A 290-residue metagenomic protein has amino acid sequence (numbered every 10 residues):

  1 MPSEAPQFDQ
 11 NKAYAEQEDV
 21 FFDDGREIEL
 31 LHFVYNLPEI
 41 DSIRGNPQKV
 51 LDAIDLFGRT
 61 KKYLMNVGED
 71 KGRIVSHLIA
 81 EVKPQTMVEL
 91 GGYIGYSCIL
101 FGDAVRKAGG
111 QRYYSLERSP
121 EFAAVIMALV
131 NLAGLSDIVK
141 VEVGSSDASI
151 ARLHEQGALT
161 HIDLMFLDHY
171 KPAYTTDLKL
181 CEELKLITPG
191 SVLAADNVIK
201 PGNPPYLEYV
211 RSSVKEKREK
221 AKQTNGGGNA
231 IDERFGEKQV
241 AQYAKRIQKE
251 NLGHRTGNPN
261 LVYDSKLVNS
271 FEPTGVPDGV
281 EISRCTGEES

Functional and structural regions predicted by a protein language model:
M1-Q48, K61: N-terminal auxiliary segments of SAM/dcSAM-dependent transferases
P2-Y14, G92, I138-P204: Active-site segment flanking the S-adenosylmethionine/decSAM binding pocket in AdoMet-dependent transferases
V20, L100, V125-M127, A151-H154 (+3 more regions): Short, well-ordered secondary-structure micro-motifs
G25, E29, K49, Y96 (+4 more regions): Short alpha-helical
I54-Y63: Active-site flanking loop/helix segments enriched in acidic
K62-A151: SAM cofactor-binding core of SAM-dependent methyltransferases, primarily the Rossmann-like beta-alpha-beta module
A104-V105, V130-A133, G157, L184-K185 (+1 more regions): Active-site catalytic pocket residues across diverse enzymes, especially alpha/beta-hydrolases
A173-S290: C-terminal substrate-binding/active-site "lid" region of AdoMet-derived donor-dependent transferases
